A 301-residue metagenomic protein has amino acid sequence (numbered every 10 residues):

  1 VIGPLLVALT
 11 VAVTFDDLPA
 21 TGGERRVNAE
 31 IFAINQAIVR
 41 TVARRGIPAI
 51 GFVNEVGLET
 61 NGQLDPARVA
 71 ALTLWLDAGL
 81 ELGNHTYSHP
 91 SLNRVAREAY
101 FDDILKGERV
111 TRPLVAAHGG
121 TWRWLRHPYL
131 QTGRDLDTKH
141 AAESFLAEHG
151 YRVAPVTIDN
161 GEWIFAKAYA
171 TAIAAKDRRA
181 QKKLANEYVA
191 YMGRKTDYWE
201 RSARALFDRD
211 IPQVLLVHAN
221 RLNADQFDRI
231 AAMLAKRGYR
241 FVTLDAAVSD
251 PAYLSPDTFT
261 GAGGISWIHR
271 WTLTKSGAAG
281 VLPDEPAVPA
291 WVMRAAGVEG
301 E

Functional and structural regions predicted by a protein language model:
V1-L9: Sec-dependent N-terminal signal peptides
A8-T132, L215, M233: Active-site beta->alpha N-cap acidic-glycine motif
A43-A49, P155, R209, A219-E301: C-terminal domain-boundary segment and adjacent tail
L64-D65, P90-A116, D135-H149, T157-R209 (+1 more regions): Alpha-helical scaffold elements lining the catalytic groove of polysaccharide deacetylases
L76-N84, V110-V115, D177-D197, I265-A287: Short, basic, helix/turn surface patches
A78-L82, A147-R152: Glycine-enriched alpha-helix->loop->beta-strand junction motifs that scaffold or abut catalytic
T86, P128, T157-D159, D245: Residues at the C-termini of beta-strands that transition into short coil/loop
